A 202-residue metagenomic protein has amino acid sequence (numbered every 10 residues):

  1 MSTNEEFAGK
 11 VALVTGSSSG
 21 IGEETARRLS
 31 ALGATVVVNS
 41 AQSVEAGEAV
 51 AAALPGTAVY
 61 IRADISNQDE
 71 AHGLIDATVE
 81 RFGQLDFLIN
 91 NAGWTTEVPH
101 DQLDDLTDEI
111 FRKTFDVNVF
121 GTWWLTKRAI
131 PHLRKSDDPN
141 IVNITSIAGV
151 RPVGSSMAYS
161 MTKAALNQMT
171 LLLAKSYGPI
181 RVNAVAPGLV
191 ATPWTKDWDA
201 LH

Functional and structural regions predicted by a protein language model:
V11, S18-S19: Conserved glycine-rich cofactor-binding loop
L32-A49: Conserved glycine-rich Rossmann-like NAD(P)H-binding loop of the short-chain dehydrogenase/reductase
P99-L103, T107-R112: Substrate-binding pocket helix/loop in short-chain dehydrogenase/reductase
T126, T162: Active-site helix of classical SDR
P131, A174-G178: Alpha-helical segment proximal to the catalytic Tyr-Lys
S146: Residue(s) in the substrate-gating loop at a strand-loop-helix junction that position the organic substrate next
S155-A158, G188-H202: A glycine/serine/threonine-rich, flexible loop-to-helix segment that serves as the NAD(P) cofactor-binding "lid"
